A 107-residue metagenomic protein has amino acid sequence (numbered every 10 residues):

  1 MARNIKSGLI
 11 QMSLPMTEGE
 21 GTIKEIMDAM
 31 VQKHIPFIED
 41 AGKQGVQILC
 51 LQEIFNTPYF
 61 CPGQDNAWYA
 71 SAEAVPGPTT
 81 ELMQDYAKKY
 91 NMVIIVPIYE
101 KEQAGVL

Functional and structural regions predicted by a protein language model:
M1-L107: Hydrophobic structural segments
